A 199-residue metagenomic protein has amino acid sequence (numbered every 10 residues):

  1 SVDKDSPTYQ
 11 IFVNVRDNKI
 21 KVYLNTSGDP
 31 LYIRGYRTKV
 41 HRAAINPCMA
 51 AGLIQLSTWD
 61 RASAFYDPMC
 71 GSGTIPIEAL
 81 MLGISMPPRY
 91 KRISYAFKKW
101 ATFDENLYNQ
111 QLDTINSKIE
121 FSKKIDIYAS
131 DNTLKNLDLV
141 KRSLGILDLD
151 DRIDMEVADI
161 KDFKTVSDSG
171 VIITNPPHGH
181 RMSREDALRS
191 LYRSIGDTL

Functional and structural regions predicted by a protein language model:
S1-Y36: Non-catalytic substrate-recognition/targeting regions of SAM-dependent transferases
V13, V140, N175, I195: Residue-level signal for inorganic ion chemistry
V22-L56: SAM-dependent Rossmann-like transferase core, predominantly class I methyltransferases with a strong bias toward
D29-P30, P177-R181: A short, flexible beta-alpha/helix-coil linker loop
I45-K161, A187: Conserved S-adenosyl-L-methionine
D162-S167: Short conserved loop adjoining the S-adenosyl-L-methionine
S169-N175: Short SAM/SAH-binding signature in class I
S183-L199: Glycine-rich S-adenosyl-L-methionine
